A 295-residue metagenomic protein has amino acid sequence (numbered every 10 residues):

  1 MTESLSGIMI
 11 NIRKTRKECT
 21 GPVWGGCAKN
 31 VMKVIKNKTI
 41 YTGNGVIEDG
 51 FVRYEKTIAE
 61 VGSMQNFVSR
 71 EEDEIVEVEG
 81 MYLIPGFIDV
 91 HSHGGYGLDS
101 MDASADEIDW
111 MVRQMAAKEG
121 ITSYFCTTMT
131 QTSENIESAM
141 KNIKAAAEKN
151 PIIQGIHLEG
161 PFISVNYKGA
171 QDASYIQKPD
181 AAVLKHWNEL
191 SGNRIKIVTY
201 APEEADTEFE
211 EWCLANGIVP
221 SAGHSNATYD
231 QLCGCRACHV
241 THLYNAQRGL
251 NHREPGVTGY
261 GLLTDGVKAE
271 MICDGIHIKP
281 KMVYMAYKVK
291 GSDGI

Functional and structural regions predicted by a protein language model:
I8-N11, A28: Short, positively charged and aromatic/hydrophobic N-terminal segments
K29-V34, I40-I84: Histidine-rich, glycine-flanked metal-binding segment
M81-A103: Di-metal (Zn2+ and/or Mg2+/Mn2+) metal-binding site signature of metallo-dependent hydrolases with the MBL/beta-CASP
H93, D109-A139, I152-S164, S191-E203 (+3 more regions): Divalent metal-dependent hydrolysis catalytic cores, especially in the metallo-beta-lactamase
G97-A103, M115-K118, F125-N135, Q231 (+1 more regions): Active-site loop-to-helix "anion-binding N-cap" substructures in soluble metabolic enzymes
L158, V165-G256: Divalent metal-binding pocket/active-site signature
Q231-I295: Active-site-adjacent C-terminal substructures of enzyme catalytic domains
